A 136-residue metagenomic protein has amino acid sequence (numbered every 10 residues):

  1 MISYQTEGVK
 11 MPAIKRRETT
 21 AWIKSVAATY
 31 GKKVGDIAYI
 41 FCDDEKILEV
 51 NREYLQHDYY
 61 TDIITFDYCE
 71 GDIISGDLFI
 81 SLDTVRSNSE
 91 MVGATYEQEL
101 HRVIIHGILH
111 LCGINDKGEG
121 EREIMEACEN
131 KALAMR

Functional and structural regions predicted by a protein language model:
M1-H101, C112-R136: An acidic/histidine-cluster motif and surrounding catalytic segment that typifies divalent-metal-assisted enzyme active
L109: Conserved ATP-binding N-box helix of the HATPase_c
